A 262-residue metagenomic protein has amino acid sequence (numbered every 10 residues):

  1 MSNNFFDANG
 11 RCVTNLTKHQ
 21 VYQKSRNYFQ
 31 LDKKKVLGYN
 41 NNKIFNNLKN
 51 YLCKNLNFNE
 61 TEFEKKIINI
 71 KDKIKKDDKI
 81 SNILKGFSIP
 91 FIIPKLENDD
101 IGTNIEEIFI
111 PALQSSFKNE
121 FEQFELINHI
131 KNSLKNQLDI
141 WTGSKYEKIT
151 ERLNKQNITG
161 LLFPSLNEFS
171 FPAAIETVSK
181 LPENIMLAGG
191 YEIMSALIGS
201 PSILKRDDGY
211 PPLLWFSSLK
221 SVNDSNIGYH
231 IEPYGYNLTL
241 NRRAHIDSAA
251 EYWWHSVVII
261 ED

Functional and structural regions predicted by a protein language model:
M1-M186, G190-D262: A binding-site-centric feature that preferentially detects glycan-recognition modules on secreted/surface proteins
